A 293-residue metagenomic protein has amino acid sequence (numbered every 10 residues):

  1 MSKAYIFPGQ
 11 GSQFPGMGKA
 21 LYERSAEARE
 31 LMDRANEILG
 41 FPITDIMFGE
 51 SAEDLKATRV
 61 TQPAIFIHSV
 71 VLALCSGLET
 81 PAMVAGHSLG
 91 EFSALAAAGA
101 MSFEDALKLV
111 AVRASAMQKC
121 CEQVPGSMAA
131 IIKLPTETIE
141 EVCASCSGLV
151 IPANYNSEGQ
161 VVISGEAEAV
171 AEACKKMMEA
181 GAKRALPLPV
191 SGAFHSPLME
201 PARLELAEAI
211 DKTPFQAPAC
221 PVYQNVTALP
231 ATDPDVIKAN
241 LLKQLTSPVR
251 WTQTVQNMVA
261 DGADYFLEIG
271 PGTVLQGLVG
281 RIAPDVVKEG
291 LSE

Functional and structural regions predicted by a protein language model:
M1-I139, R184, L188, Y265-E293: FabD-like malonyl-/acyl-CoA
Q10-S12, L39, A98-T246: Alpha/beta catalytic cores of group-transfer enzymes, especially the acyltransferase/condensing modules of polyketide
T61-P63, A193, P248: Glycine-rich phosphate/pyrophosphate-binding beta-alpha loops
G77, M178, V259-G262: Non-catalytic positions within long, well-ordered alpha-helices that form the structural scaffold/packing of enzyme
A169-V170, A209, P248, G262 (+1 more regions): NAD(P)-dependent dehydrogenase/reductase Rossmann-like domain
V236, N240, R250-Q253, V274: Short amphipathic alpha-helical segments
S247-A263: A short, acidic, amphipathic alpha-helical segment used as a generic capping/interface helix at domain edges
